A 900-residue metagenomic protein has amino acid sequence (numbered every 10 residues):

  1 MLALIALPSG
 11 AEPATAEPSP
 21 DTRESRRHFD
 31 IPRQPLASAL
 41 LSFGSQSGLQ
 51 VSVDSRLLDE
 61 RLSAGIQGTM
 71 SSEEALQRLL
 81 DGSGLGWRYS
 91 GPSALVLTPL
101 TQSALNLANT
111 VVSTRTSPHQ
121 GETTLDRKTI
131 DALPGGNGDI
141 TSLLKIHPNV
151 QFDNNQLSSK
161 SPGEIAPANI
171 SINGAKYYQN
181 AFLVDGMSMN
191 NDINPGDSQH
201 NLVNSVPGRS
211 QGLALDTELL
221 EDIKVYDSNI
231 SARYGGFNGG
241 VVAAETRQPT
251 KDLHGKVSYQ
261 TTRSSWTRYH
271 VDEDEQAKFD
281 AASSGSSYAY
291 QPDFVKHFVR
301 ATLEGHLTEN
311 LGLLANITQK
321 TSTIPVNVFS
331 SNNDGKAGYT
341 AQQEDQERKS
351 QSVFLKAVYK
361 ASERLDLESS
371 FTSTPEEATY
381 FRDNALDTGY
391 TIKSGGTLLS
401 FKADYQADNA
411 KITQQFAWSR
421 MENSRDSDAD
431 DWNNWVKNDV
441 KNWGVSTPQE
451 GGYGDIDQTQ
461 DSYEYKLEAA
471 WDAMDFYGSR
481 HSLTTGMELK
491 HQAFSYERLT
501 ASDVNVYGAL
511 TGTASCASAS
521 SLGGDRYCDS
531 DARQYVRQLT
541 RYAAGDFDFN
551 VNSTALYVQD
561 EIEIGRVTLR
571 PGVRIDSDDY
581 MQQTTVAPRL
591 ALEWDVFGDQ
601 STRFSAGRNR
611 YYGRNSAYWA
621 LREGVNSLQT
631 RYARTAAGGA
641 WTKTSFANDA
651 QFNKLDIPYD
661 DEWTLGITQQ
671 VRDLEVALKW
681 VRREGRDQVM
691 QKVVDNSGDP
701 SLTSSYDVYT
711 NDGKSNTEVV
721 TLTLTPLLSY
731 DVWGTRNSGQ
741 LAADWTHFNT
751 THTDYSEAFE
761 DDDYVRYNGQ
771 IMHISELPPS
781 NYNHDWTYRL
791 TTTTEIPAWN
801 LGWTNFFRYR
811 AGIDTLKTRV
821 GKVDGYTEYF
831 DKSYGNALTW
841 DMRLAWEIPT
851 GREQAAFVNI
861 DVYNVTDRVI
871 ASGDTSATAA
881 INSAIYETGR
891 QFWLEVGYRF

Functional and structural regions predicted by a protein language model:
L7-A104: N-terminal export/assembly leaders
T15-H28, Q50-A64, T110-N137, D197-V206: N-terminal periplasmic "start-of-domain" segments of outer-membrane beta-barrel proteins
L80-D81, R88, R115-S231, N238-V241 (+2 more regions): Periplasmic N-terminal accessory/gating domains of Gram-negative outer-membrane beta-barrel systems
L95-P99, I170, V206-L215, V225 (+2 more regions): N-terminal periplasmic accessory domains that precede and gate Gram-negative outer-membrane beta-barrel machines
L253-K256, Y288-E377, S394-K411, P588: Transmembrane beta-barrel wall of Gram-negative outer-membrane proteins
E363, E368-L556, D695-T721: Replace "related TpsB outer-membrane translocases also match" with "some related outer-membrane beta-barrels such as
R566, A677-R819, G897-R899: Gram-negative outer-membrane beta-barrel transporters
Q691, W799-N800, R808-V823, T839 (+1 more regions): C-terminal beta-signal and adjacent terminal beta-strands/loops of Gram-negative outer-membrane beta-barrel proteins
